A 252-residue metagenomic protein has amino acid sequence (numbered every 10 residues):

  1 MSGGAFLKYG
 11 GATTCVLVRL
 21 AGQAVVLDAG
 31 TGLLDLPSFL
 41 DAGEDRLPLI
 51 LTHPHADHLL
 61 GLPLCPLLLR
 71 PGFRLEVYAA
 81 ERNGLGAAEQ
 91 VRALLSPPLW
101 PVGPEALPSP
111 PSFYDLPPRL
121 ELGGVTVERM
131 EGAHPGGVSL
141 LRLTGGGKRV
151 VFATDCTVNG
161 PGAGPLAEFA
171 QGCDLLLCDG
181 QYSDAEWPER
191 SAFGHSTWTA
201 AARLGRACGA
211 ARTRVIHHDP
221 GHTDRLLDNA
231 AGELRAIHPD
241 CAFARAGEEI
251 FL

Functional and structural regions predicted by a protein language model:
M1-V151, P161, L166-A167, D228-L252: Binuclear metal-dependent hydrolase catalytic cores
L27, T52, T154, C178-G180 (+1 more regions): Active-site flanking residues adjacent to catalytic metal/cofactor-binding acidic residues
V158-A246: Cap/insert and terminal regions of metallo-dependent hydrolase folds
